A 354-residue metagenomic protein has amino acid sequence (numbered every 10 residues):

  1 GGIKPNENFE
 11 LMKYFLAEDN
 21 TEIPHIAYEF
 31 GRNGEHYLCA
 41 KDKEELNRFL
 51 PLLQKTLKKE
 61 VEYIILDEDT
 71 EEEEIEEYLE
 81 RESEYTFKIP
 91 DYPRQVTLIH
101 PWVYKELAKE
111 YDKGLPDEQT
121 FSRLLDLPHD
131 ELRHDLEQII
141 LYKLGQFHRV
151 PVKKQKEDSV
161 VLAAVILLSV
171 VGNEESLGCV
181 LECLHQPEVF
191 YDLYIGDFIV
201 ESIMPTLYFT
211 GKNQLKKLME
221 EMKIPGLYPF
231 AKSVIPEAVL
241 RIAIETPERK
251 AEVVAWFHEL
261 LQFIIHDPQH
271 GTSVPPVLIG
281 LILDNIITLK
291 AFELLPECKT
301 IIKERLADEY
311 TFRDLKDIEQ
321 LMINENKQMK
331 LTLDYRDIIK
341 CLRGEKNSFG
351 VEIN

Functional and structural regions predicted by a protein language model:
N6, C39, E60-V61, I65-D67 (+4 more regions): Non-catalytic terminal/accessory regions
F9-N33: Short aromatic-glycine-(Arg/Gly/Cys) micro-motifs in beta-strand/loop hairpins
G31-K43: A short, exposed loop/beta-hairpin motif centered on an aromatic-Gly-Thr core
D42-K58: A short, charged, amphipathic alpha-helix used as a generic interaction element across diverse proteins
S83-E106, E304, T311-N354: Terminal, non-catalytic domain-edge segments
I89-P93, K109, P116-E131, V150-V171 (+5 more regions): Structural detector for internal amphipathic alpha-helices that build alpha-solenoid repeat scaffolds
T97-K105, H129-V150, N173-P187, F209-K223 (+2 more regions): Amphipathic alpha-helical scaffolding segments comprising HEAT/armadillo-like alpha-solenoid repeats
I244-L333: Extended alpha-helical scaffolding segments
